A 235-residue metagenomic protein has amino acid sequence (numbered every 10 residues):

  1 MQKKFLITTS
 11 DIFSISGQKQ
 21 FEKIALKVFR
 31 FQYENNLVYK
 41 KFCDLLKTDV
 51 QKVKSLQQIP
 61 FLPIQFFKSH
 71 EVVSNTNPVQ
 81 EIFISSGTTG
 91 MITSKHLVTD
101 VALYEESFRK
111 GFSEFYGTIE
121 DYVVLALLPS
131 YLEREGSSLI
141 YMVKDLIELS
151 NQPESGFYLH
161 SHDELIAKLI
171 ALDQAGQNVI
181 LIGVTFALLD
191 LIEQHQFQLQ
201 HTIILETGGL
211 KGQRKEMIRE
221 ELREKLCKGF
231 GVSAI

Functional and structural regions predicted by a protein language model:
M1-I12, S16-V38, D121-V123, S130 (+2 more regions): Active-site glycine/GP-rich loop and adjacent strand/helix microenvironment that borders small-molecule binding pockets
Q18, E34-I84, I92-L97, Y104-E120: Active-site diphosphate/adenylate-binding microenvironment
F29, S94, V98, P129: Short, charged/polar micro-motifs that form catalytic or ligand-binding hotspots
F42-L45, D49, A102, L125 (+2 more regions): Flexible domain-boundary/linker segments
D49, Q65, M142, L172-A175: Low-complexity, intrinsically disordered/propeptide-like segments
T89, Y104, F108-I147: Internal, well-ordered alpha/beta segment that forms a basic, Gly-enriched binding/recognition surface
